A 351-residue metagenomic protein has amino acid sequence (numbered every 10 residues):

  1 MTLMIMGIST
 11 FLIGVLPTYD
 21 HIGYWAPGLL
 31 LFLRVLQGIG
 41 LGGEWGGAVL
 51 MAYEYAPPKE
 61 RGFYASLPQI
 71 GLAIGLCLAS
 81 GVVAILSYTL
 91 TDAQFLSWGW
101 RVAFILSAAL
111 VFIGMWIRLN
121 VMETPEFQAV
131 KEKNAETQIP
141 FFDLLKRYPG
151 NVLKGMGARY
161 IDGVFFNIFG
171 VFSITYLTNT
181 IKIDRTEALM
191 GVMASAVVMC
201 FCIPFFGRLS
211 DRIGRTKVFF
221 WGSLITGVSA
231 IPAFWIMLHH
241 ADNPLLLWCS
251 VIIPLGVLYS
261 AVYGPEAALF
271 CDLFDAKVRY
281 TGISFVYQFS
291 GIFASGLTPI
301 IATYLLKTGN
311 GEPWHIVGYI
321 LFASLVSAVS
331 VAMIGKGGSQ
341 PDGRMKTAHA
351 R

Functional and structural regions predicted by a protein language model:
M1-L3, R212-L224: Cytoplasmic membrane-interface "Motif A"-like loop-to-helix N-cap segments of 12-TM Major Facilitator Superfamily
M4-G23, L224-A241: C-terminal ends and interior cores of transmembrane alpha-helices in multi-pass membrane transporters/permeases
I22-G42, P244-A261: Hydrophobic core of transmembrane alpha-helices in multi-pass small-molecule transporters, especially MFS/SLC-type
G62-S87, L110, S284-T298: Glycine-rich segments within core transmembrane alpha-helices of 12-TM secondary carriers
Y88-L106, Y304-F322: A membrane-interface helix-boundary motif in multi-pass transporters
G114-V121, L269, Y319-A350: Multi-pass alpha-helical transporter architecture, strongest for 12-TM Major Facilitator/SLC carriers used
P149-V198, A294-P299: Extracytoplasmic gate region of multi-pass secondary transporters
I203-R215: Helix-to-loop junctions at the C-terminal end of transmembrane segments in multipass secondary transporters
